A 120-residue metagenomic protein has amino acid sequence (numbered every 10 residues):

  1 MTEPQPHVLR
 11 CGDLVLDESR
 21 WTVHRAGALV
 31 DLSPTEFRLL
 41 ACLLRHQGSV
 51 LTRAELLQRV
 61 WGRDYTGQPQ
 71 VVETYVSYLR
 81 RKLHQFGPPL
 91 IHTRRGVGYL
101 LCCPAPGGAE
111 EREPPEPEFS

Functional and structural regions predicted by a protein language model:
M1-E3, T66, E111-P114: Compositionally biased, intrinsically disordered/low-complexity regions enriched for serine, proline and threonine
M1-P6, G48: The C-terminal output helix
P4, L9, L32-P34, F86 (+1 more regions): A generic fold-level signal
P6, L14, I91: Short, conserved active-site loop motifs that form the nucleotide-linked donor/cofactor pocket
L9-F37, L100-S120: A structural micro-motif at secondary-structure boundaries
C11, E18, H46, G67 (+1 more regions): A conserved catalytic-core signature of glycosyltransferases
T22, G27-P34, R38-Y78, K82-G87: Positively charged, aromatic-enriched patches within helix-turn-helix-type DNA-binding elements, predominantly
Q70-S120: Flexible loop/N-cap segments at domain edges
